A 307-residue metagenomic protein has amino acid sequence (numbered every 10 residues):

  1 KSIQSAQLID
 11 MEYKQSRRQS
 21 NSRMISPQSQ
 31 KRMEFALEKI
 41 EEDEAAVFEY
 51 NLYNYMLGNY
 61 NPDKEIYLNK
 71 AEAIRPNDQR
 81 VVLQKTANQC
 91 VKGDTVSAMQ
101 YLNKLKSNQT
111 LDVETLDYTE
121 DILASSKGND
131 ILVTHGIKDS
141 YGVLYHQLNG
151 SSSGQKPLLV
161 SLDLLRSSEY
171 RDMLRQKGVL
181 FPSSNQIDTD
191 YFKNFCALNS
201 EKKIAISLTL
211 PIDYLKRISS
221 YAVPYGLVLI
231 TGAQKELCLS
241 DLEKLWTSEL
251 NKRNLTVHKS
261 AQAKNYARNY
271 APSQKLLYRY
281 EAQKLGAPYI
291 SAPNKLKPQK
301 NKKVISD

Functional and structural regions predicted by a protein language model:
K1-G128, L148-D307: ER/secretory pathway lumenal C-terminal domains and tails of membrane proteins involved in glycoprotein biogenesis
V133-I137, L162-D163: Short His-Asn-centered micro-motif
S140-L144: Short, well-ordered alpha-helical microsegments
